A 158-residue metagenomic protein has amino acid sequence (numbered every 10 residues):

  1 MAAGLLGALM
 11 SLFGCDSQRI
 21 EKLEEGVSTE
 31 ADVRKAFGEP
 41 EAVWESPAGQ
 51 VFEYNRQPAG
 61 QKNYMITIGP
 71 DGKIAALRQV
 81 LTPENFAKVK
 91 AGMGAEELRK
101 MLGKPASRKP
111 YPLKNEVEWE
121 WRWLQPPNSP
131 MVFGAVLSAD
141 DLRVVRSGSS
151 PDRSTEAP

Functional and structural regions predicted by a protein language model:
M1-F13: Sec-dependent bacterial lipoprotein signal peptides
G4, K22, A87: Generic anion/oxyanion-binding catalytic loop in active/binding sites
A8-L9, G72-A75: A short, ordered amphipathic alpha-helix with a cationic face
G14-Q18: Bacterial signal peptide processing site
R19-K73, A91-P158: A cross-family detector of function-defining hotspots
L81-E84, P151-R153: A short acidic/small-residue loop/turn micro-motif
P83-M93: Disulfide-bonded cysteine-rich modules in secreted/extracellular proteins, activating on the conserved Cys frameworks
